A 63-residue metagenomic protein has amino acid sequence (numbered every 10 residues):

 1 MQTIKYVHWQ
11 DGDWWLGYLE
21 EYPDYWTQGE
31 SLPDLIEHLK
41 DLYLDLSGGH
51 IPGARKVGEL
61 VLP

Functional and structural regions predicted by a protein language model:
M1-K5, D11, P33-P63: Short, charged, surface-exposed hinge/linker loops at domain edges that act as mobile lids or interdomain connectors
V7-E20: Short aromatic-glycine-(Arg/Gly/Cys) micro-motifs in beta-strand/loop hairpins
P23-P33: A short, exposed loop/beta-hairpin motif centered on an aromatic-Gly-Thr core
